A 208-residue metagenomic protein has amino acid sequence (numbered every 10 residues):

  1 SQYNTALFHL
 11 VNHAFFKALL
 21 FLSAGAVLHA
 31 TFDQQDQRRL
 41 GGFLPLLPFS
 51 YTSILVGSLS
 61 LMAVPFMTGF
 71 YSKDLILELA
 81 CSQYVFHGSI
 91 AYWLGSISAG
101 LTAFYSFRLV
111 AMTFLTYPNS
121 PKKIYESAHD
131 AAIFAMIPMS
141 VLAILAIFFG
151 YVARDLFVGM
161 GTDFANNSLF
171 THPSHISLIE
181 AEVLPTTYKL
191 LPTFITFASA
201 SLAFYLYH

Functional and structural regions predicted by a protein language model:
S1-R38: Alpha-helical multi-pass transmembrane bundles of energy-transducing inner-membrane proteins
L7, V11, R39, F43 (+2 more regions): Hydrophobic alpha-helical segments of integral membrane proteins, encompassing both true transmembrane helices
F8-N12, F43, E182-L190: Interfacial loop-to-helix junctions that mark the boundaries of transmembrane helices in multi-pass membrane
T31-D33, S50-H208: Specific lipid-exposed transmembrane alpha-helices and their immediate membrane-water interface residues in multi-pass
L46: Conserved "HGTGT" condensation-loop signature of ketosynthase/thiolase-family condensing enzymes that catalyze
